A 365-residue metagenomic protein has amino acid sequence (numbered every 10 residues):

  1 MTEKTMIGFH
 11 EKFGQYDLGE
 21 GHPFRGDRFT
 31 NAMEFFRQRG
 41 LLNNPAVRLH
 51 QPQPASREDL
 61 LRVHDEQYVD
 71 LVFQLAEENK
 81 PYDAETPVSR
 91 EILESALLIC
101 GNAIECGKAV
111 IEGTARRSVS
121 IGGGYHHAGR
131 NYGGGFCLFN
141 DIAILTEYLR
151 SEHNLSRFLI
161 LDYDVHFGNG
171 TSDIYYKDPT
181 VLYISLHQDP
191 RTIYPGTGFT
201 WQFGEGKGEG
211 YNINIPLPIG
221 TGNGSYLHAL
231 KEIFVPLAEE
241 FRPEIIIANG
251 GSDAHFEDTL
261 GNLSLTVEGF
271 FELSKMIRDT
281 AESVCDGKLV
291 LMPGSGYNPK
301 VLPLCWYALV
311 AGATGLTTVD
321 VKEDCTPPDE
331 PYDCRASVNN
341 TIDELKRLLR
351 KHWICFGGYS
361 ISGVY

Functional and structural regions predicted by a protein language model:
M1-D59: N-terminal low-complexity, Ser/Thr- and acidic-residue-enriched intrinsically disordered segments
T2-G8, G14, D70-Y365: A general "terminal functional-core" signal
G26, P54, R62, E66 (+2 more regions): Low-complexity, intrinsically disordered regions enriched in charged/polar residues
T30, E34, E58, R62 (+2 more regions): N-terminal, well-ordered alpha-helical segments
G40-P45, Q67, G113, H153: Short glycine-centered helix-capping/turn motifs at secondary-structure transition points
P52-A76: Charged, often glycine-rich, active-site loop that binds/positions anionic groups
